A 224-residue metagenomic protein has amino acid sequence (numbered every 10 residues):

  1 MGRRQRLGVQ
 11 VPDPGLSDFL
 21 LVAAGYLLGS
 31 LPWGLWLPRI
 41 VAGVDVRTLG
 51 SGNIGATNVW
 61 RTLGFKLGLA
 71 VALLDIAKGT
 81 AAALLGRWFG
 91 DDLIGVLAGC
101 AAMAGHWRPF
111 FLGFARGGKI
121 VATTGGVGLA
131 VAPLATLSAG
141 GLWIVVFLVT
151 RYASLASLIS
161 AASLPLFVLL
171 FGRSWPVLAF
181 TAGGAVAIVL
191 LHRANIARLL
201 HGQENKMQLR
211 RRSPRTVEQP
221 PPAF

Functional and structural regions predicted by a protein language model:
M1-L16: Short, strongly hydrophobic alpha-helical membrane anchors
V11-P12, L28, W33-T80, H106-A122 (+2 more regions): Interhelical loop and helix-boundary elements at the membrane-water interface of polytopic inner-membrane proteins
S17, L21, K66-L112, V131-L134 (+1 more regions): Nucleotide and nucleotide-moiety/phosphate-recognizing core
D18-L21, G25-P32: Alpha-helical transmembrane segments and their membrane-interface boundaries that form or gate the permeation pathway
Y26, D75-I76, A102-M103, I144 (+2 more regions): Residue-level recognition of pore/gate-forming positions within transmembrane alpha-helices of multi-pass
W60-L63, G86-G90, G105, K119-T150 (+1 more regions): Interfacial segments of multi-pass membrane proteins
L137, A153-A161, G172-G184: Loop-to-transmembrane alpha-helix initiation sites
S174-G202: Alpha-helical transmembrane segments and their immediate juxtamembrane flanks in integral membrane proteins
